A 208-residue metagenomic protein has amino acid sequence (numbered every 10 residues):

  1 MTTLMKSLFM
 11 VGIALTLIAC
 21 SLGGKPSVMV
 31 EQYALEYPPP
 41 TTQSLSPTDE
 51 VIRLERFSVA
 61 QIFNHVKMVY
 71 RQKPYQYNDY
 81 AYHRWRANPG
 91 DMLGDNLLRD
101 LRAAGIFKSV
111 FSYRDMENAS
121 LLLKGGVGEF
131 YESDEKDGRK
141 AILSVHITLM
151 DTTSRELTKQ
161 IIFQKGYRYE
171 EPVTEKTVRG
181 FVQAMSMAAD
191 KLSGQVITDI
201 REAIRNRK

Functional and structural regions predicted by a protein language model:
M1-I18: Sec-dependent bacterial lipoprotein signal peptides
C20-D91, A203-K208: A structural "domain/chain start" motif
L22-Q43, A104-E156: Surface-exposed short loop/turn segments
V51-R56, V69, L122-G126, I142-T148 (+1 more regions): Soluble periplasmic/extracytoplasmic beta-strand elements of cell-envelope proteins
Y77-R84, R155-G194: Short secondary-structure boundary motifs at beta->alpha junctions and helix caps
H83-G105: Structured, soluble extracytoplasmic/luminal domains of envelope-associated proteins
G90, G94-L98, D151, A189 (+2 more regions): Extracytoplasmic/secreted envelope proteins and their assembly/folding machinery, especially bacterial periplasmic
L98, R102-I106, E132, I197-R205: Sec-exported extracytoplasmic/periplasmic mature domains
